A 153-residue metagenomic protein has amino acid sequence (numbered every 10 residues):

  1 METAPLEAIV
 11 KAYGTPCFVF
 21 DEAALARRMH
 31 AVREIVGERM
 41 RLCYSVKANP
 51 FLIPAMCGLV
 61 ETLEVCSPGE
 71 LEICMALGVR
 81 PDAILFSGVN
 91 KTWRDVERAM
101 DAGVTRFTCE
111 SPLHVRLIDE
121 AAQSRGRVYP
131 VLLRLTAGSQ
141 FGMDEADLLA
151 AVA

Functional and structural regions predicted by a protein language model:
M1-Y129, L133, A137, L149: A charged N-terminal "starter" segment
A137-A153: Active-site loop/helix belt of alpha/beta enzymes
